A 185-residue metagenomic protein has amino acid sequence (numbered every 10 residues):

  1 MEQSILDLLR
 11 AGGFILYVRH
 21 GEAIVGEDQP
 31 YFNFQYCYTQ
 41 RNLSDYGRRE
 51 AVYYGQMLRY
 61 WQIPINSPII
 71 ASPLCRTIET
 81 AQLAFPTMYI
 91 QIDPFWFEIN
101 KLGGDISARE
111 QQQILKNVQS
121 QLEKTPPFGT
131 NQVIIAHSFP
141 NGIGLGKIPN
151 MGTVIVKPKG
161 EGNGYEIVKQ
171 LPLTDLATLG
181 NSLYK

Functional and structural regions predicted by a protein language model:
E2-I106, G146-K185: Active-site-proximal alpha-helix that buttresses catalytic centers in soluble enzyme cores
G13-I15, T130-A136: Generic beta-sheet signal
A108-E123, L179-K185: A polyampholytic, Gly/Pro-enriched intrinsically disordered region
P126-F128: Feature of secretome-associated and extracellular-like proteins
